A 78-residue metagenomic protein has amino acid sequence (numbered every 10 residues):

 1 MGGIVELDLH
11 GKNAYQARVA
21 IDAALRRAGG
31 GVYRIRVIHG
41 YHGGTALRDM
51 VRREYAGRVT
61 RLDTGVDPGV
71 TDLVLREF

Functional and structural regions predicted by a protein language model:
M1-F78: Long, charged, low-complexity intrinsically disordered regions
